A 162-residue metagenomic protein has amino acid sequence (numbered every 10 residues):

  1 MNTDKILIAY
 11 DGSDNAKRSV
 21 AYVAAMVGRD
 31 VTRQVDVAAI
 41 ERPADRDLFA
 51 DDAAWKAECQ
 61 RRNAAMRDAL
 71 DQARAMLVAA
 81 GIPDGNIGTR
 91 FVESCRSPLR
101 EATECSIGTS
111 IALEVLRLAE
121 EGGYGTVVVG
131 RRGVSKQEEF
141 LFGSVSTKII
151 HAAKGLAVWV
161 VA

Functional and structural regions predicted by a protein language model:
M1-C59, A80-N86: Small/aliphatic-rich secondary-structure junction motif
I6, V23, L77, V115 (+2 more regions): Hydrophobic structural packing positions in well-ordered secondary structure
A16, G108-T109, E139-F142: A conditional alpha-helix N-cap/helix-loop micro-motif detector
W55-Q72: A short acidic, glycine-rich active-site loop that binds or catalyzes chemistry on phosphate/adenosine moieties
Q72-G88, A153: A structural motif corresponding to the C-terminal end of an alpha-helix and its immediate exit/capping segment
N86-S97: Acidic catalytic patch
S97-A112: Charged, often glycine-rich, active-site loop that binds/positions anionic groups
L116-A162: Gly/Ser-rich helix-loop-strand patches that form or flank binding pockets for ribonucleotide-derived cofactors
